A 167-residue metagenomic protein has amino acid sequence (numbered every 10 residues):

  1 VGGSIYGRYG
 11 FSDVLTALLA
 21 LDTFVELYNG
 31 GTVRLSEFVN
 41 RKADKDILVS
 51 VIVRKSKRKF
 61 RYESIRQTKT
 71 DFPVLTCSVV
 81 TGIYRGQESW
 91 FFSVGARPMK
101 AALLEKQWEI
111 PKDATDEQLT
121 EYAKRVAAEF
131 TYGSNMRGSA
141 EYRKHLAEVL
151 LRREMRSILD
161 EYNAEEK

Functional and structural regions predicted by a protein language model:
V1-K167: C-terminal structural segment of proteins
